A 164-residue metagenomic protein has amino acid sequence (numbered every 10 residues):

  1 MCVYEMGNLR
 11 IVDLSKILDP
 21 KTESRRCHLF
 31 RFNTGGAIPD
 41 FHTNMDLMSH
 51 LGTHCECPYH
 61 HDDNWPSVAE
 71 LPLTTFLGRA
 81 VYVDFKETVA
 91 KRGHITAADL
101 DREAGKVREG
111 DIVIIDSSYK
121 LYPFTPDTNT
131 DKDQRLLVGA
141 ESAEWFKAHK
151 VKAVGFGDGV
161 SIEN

Functional and structural regions predicted by a protein language model:
M1-N164: Active-/binding-site microenvironments in catalytic and ligand-binding cores
